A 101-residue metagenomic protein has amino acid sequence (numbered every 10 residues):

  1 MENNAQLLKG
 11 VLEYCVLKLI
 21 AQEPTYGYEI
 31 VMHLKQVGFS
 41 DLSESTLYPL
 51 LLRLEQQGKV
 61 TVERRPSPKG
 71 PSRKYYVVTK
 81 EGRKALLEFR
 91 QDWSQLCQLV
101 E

Functional and structural regions predicted by a protein language model:
M1, Y76: A positively charged, amphipathic N-terminal helix/segment that binds anionic biomolecules
E2-A5, R64-R65: Short beta-strand/turn micro-motifs at beta-sheet edges
A5-Y48: N-terminal helix-turn-helix DNA-binding core of bacterial DNA-binding proteins
Y48-E55: Short, hydrophobic-biased segments on the C-terminal half of alpha helices that form "recognition helices"
Q57-P71, V77: Beta-hairpin "wing" of winged helix-turn-helix
V78-R83: Accessory beta->alpha helical hairpin/"wing" motif in late/C-terminal subdomains of nucleic-acid enzymes
K84-E101: Amphipathic alpha-helical dimerization/coiled-coil segments that flank or bridge DNA-binding/regulatory modules
